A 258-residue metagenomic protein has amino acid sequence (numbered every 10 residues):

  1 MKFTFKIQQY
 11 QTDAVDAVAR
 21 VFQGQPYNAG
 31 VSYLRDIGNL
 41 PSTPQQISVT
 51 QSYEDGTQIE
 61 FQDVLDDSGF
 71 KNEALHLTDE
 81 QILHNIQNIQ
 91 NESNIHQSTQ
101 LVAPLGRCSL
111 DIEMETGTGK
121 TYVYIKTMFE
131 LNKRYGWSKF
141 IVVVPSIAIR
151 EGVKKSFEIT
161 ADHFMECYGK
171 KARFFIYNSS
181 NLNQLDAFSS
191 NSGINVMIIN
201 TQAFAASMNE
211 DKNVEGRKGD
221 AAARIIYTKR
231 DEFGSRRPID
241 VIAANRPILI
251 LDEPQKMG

Functional and structural regions predicted by a protein language model:
M1-G258: RecA-like P-loop NTPase motor core of helicase/translocase proteins
